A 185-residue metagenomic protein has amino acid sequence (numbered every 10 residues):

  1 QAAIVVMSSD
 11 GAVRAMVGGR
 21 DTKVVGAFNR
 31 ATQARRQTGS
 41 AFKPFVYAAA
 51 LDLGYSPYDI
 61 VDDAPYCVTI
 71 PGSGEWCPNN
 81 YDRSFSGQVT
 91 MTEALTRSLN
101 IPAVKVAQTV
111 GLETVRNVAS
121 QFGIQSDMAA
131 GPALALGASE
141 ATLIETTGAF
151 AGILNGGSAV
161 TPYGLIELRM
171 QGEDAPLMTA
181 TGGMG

Functional and structural regions predicted by a protein language model:
Q1-V24, I166-M170: A short, well-structured edge-of-sheet supersecondary motif
A3, T38-F42, M91, L99 (+3 more regions): Hydrophobic (often cysteine-bearing) scaffold residues that line and stabilize catalytic clefts of nucleotide/cofactor
G11, R35-D63, A94, A149-I153: Active-site SXXK
T22-A34: A short, polar/charged loop-to-alpha-helix boundary motif
V24, L51, Y58, G123-M128: Proteins synthesized as precursors that undergo proteolytic processing into mature forms
Y55-V115, A159, Q171-G185: Conserved catalytic neighborhood of penicillin-recognizing serine enzymes
V110-S126: Short, charged, amphipathic alpha-helices and their helix-cap/turn boundaries
Q121-P176, G183: Active-site-proximal helix/loop microenvironment of the serine DD-peptidase/beta-lactamase transpeptidase fold
